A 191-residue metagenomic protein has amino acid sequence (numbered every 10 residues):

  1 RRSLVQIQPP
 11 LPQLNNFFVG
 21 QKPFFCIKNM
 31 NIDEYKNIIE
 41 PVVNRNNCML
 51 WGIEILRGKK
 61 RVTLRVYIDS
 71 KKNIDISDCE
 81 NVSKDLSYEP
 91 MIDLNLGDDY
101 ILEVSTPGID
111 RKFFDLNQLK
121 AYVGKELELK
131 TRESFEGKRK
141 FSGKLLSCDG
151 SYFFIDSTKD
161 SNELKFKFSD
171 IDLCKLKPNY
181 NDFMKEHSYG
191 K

Functional and structural regions predicted by a protein language model:
R1-I7: Short, positively charged low-complexity motifs
P10-L176, Y180-K191: Short Lys/Arg-rich amphipathic alpha-helical segments
